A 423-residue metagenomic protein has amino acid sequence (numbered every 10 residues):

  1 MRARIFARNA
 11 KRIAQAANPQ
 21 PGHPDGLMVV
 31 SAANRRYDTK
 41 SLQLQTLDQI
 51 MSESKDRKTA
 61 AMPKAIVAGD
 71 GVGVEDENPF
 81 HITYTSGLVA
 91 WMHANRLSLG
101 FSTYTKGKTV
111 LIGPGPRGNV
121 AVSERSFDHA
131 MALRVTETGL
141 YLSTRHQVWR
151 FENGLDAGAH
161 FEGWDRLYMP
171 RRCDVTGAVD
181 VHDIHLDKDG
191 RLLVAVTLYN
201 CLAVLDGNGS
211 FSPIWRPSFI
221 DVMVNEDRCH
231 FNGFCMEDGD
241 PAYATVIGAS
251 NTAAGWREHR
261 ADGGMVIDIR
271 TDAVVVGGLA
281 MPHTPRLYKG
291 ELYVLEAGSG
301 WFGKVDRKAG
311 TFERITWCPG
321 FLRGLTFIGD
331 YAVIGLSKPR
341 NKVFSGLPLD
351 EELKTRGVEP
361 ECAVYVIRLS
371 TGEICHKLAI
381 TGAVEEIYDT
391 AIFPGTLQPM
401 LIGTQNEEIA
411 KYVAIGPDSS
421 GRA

Functional and structural regions predicted by a protein language model:
M1-N34: Long, contiguous binding/interaction regions
M28-I50: Short, positively charged and aromatic/hydrophobic N-terminal segments
L42, T46-A423: Sequence-structural signature of mature extracellular/luminal beta-sheet repeat domains, prominently beta-propellers
